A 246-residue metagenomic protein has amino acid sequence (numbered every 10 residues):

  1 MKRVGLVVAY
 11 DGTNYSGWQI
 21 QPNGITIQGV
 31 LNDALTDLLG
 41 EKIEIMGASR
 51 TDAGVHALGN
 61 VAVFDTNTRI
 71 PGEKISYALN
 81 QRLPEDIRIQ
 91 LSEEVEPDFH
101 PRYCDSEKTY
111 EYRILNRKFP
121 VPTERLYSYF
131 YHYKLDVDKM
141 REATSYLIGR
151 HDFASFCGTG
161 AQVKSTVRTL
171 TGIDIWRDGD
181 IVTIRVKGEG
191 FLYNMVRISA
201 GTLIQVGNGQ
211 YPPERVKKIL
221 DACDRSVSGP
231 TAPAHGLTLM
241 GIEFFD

Functional and structural regions predicted by a protein language model:
M1-D246: Structured-RNA-binding interfaces characteristic of tRNA pseudouridine synthases
